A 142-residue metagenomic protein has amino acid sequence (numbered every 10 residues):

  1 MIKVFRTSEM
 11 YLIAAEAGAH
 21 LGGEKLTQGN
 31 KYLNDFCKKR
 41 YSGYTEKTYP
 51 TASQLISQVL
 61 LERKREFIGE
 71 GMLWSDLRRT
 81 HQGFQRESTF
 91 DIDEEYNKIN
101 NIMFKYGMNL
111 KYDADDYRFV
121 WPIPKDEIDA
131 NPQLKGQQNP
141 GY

Functional and structural regions predicted by a protein language model:
M1-Y142: Acidic/polar-rich alpha-helix caps and helix-coil junctions
